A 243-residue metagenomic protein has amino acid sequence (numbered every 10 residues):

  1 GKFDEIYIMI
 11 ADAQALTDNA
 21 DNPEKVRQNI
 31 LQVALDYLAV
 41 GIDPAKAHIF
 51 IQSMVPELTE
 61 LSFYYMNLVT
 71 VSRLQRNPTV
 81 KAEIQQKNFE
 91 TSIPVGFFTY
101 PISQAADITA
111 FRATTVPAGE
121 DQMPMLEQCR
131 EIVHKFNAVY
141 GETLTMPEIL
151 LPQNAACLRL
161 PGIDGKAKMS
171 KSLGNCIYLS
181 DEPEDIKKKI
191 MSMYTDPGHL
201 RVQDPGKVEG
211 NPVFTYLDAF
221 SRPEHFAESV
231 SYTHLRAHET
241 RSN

Functional and structural regions predicted by a protein language model:
G1-A106: N-terminal Rossmann-like or analogous alpha/beta NTP/dinucleotide-binding catalytic cores that position adenine
A34, G41, V69-R73, A113 (+2 more regions): A generic secondary-structure signal for well-formed alpha-helical elements
A45-A47, V80-N88, K189-R201, A227-S231: Short amphipathic alpha-helical segments and their helix-coil junctions
A105-T114: Acidic/polar active-site rim loop that often engages polyanionic ligands
T115-P223, A227: Glycine-rich, Lys/Arg-enriched anion-binding loops that position phosphate/diphosphate groups for phosphoryl
T233-T240: Conserved small/polar residues in nucleotide/adenosyl-binding loops
